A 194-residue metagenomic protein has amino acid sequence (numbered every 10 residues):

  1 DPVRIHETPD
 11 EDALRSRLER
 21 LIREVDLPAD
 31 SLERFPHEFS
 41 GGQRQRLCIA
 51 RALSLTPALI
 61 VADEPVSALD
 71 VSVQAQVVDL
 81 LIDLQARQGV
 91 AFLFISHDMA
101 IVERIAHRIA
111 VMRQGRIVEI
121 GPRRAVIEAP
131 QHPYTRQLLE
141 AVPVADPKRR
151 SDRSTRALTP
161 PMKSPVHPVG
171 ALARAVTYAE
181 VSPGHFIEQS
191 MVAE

Functional and structural regions predicted by a protein language model:
A13-D30, L139: Conserved ABC ATPase "signature" region
F35-F39, Q43: Conserved ABC ATPase signature
I49, V77: Hydrophobic anchor residue at the start of the ABC signature
S54-A58: A short, proline-enriched helix->beta-strand linker immediately N-terminal to the Walker B motif in ABC-type P-loop
V102-R104: A short, surface-exposed alpha-helical micro-motif characterized by mixed small hydrophobic and charged/polar residues
P122-E194: Short catalytic/signature loops enriched in Gly
